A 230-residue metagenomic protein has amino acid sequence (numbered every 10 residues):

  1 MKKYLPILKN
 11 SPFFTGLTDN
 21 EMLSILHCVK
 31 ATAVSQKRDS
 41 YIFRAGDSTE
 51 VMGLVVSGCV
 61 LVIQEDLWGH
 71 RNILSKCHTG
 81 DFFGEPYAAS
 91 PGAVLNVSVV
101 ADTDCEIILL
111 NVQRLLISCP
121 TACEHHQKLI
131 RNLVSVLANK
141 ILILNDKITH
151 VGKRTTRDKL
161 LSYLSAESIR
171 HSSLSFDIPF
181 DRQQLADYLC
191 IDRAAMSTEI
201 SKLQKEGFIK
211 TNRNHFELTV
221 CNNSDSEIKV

Functional and structural regions predicted by a protein language model:
M1-Y41, Y87-P91: Cyclic nucleotide-binding regulatory module and flanking cytosolic helices
M22, L95, Q113-T155: A small-molecule sensor/coupling module
D39, E50-I63, H78-G80: Glycine- and acidic-residue-biased ligand/ion/polar-headgroup-sensing regions
Y41-D47: Short phosphate-coordinating micro-motif centered on Lys-Gly-acidic
V60-N72: A short beta-strand-loop-beta hairpin characteristic of the jelly-roll/cupin
I73-R131: Cyclic-nucleotide recognition modules
T156-V230: Phosphate-/nucleic-acid-contacting segments
